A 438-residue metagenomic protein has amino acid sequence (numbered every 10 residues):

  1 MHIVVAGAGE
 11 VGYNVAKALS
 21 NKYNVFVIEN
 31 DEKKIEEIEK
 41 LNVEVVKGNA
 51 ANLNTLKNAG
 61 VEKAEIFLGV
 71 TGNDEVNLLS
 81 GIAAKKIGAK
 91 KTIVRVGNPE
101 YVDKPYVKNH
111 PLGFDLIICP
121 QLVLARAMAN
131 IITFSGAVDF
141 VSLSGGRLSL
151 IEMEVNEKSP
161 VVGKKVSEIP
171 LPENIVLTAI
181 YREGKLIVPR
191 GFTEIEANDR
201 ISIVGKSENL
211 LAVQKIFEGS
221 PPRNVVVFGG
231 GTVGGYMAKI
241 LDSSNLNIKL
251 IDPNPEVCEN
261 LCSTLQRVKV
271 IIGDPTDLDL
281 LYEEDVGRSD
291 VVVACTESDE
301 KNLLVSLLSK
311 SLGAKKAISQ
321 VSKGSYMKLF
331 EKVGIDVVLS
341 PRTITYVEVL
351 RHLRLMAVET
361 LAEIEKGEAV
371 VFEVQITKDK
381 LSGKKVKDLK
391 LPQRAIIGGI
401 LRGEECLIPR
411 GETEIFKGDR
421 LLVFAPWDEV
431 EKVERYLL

Functional and structural regions predicted by a protein language model:
M1-L438: Cytosolic regulatory regions of ion transport systems
